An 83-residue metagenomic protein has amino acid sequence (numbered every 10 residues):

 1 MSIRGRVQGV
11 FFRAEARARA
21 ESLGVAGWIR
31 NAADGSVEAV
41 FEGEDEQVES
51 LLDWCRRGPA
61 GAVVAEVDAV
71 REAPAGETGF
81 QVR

Functional and structural regions predicted by a protein language model:
M1-R83: Intrinsically disordered, low-complexity, mixed-charge
